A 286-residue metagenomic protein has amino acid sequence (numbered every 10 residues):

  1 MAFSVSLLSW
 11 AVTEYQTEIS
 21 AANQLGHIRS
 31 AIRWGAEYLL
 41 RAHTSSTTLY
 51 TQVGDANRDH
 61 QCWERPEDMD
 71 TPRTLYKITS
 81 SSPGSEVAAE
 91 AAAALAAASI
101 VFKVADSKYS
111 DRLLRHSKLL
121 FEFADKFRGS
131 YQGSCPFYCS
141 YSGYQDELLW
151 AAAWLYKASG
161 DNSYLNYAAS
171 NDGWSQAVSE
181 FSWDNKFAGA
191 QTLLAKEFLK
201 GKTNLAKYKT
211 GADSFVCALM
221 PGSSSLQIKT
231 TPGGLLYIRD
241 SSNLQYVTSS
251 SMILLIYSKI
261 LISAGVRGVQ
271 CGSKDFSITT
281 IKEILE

Functional and structural regions predicted by a protein language model:
M1-A2, S6-E286: Glycan-recognition and catalytic cores of secretory/periplasmic carbohydrate-active enzymes
